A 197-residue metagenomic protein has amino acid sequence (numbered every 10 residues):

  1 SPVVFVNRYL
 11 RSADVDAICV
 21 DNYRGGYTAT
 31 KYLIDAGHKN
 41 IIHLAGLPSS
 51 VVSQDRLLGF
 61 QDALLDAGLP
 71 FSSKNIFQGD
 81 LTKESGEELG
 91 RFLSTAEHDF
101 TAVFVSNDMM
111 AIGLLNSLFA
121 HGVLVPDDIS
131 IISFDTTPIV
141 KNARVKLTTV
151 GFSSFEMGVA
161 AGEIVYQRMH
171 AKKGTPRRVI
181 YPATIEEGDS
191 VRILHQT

Functional and structural regions predicted by a protein language model:
S1-F5, Y9-T197: Bacterial carbohydrate/catabolite-sensing allosteric modules
